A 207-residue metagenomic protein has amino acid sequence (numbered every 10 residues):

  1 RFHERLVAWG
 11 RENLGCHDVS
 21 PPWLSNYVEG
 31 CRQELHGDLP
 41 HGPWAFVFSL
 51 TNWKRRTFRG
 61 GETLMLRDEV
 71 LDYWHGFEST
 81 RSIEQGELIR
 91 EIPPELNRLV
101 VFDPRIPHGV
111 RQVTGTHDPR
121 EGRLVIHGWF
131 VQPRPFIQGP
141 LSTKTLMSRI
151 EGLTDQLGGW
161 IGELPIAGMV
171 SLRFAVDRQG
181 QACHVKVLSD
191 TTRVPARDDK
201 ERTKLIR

Functional and structural regions predicted by a protein language model:
R1-E29, L35-H41, L50-K54, V194-R197: Signature of the catalytic double-stranded beta-helix
D18-S20, E29-C31, G42-F46, R59-G61 (+4 more regions): Residues that flank catalytic or metal-binding motifs in active/ligand-binding sites
N26, L39-R56, L66-E69, P93 (+2 more regions): Short, conserved beta-strand element in jelly-roll/cupin
G30-L35, G109-V113: A short, acidic/glycine-rich surface segment
E34, T63-L64: Residues lining hydrophobic/aromatic ligand-binding pockets adjacent to catalytic sites
R59, L66-R81, E121: Short, basic/aromatic beta-hairpin or loop at an interaction surface
L64-L71, L188-T192: Short, solvent-exposed aromatic-acidic interface loops
S79-R207: Charge-biased low-complexity segments
